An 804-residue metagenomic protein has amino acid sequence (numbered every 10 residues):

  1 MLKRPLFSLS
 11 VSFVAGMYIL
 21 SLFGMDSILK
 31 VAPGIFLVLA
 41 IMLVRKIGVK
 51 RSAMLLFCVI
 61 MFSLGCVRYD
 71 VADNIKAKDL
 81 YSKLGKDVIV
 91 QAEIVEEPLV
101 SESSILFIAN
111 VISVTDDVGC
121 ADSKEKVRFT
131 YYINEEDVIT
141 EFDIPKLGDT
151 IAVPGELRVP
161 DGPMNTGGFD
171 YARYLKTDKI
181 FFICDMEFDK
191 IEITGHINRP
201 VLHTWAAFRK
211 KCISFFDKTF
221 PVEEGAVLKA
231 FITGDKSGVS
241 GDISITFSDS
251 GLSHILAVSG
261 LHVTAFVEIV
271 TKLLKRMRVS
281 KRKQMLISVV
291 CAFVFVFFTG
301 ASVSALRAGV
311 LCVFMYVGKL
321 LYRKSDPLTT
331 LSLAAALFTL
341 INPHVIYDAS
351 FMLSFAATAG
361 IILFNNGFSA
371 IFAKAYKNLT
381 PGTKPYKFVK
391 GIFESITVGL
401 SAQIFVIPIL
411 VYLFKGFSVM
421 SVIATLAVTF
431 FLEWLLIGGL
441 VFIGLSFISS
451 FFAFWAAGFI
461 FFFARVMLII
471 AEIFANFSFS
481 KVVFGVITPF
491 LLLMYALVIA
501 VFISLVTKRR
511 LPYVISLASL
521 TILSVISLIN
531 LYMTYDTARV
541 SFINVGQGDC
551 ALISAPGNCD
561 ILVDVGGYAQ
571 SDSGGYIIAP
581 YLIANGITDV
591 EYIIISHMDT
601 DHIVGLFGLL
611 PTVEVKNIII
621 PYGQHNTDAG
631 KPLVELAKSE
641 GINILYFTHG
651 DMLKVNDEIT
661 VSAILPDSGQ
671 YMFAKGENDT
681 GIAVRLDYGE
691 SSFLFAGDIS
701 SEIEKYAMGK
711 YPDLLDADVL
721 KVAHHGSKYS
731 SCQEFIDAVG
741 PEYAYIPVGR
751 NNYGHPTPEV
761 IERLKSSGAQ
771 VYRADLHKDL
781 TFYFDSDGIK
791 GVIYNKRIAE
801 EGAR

Functional and structural regions predicted by a protein language model:
M1-F23, G318, A427, V441-I473: Hydrophobic alpha-helical segments
M1-L80, R307, F355: N-terminal leader/targeting segments
S8, A53, C184, S240-S421 (+7 more regions): Hydrophobic alpha-helical transmembrane segments in multi-pass membrane proteins
V11, V153, P163, L175-Y316 (+9 more regions): Aromatic-rich juxtamembrane segments at the membrane interface
G16, A92, S350, V406 (+3 more regions): Residue-level signal for inorganic ion chemistry
I60-H254, G575-P580, D589, G623-H625 (+3 more regions): Membrane-interface helix/helix-cap signal primarily in integral membrane proteins
I105, D137-D143, L147-E156, Y174 (+4 more regions): Non-globular, low-confidence helical/coil segments that flank catalytic cores
M420-V428: Non-cytosolic membrane-interface motifs at loop->transmembrane helix junctions
